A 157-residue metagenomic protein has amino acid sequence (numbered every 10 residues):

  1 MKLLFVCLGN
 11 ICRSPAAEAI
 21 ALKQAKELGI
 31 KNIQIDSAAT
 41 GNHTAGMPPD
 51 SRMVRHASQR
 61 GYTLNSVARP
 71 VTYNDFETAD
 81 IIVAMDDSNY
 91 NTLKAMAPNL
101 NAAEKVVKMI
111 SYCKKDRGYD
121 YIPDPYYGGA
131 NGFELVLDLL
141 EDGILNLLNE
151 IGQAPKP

Functional and structural regions predicted by a protein language model:
M1-T78, N149-P157: Conserved active-site segments centered on acidic
S14, D86-D87: Helix N-cap/beta->alpha junction signal
I81, D87-P157: Phosphate-binding/catalytic loops
